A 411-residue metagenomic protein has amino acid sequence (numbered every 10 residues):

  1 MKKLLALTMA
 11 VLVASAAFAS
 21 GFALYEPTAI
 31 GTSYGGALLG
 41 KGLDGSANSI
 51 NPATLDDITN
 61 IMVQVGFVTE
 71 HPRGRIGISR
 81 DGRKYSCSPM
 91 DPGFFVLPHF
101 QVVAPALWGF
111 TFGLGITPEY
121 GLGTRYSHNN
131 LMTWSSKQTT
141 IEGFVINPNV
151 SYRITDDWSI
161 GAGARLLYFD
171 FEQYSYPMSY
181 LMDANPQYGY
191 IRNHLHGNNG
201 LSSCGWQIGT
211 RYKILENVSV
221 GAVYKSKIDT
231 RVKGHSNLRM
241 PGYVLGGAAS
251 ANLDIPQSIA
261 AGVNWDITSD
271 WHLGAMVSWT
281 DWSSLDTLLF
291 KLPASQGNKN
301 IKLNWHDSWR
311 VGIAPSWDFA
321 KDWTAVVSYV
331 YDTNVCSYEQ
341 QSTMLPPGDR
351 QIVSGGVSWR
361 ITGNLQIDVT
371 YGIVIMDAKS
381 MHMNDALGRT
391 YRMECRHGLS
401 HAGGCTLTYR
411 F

Functional and structural regions predicted by a protein language model:
L4-V13: Sec-dependent N-terminal signal peptides
V13-A19: Sec/Tat signal peptide C-region and signal peptidase I cleavage site
S20-G35, D81-K84, F95-F411: Outer-membrane beta-barrel porins/channels
G31-A47: N-terminal targeting signals for Sec/Tat export/insertion, comprising classic cleavable signal peptides
G40, T69-H71, D281, I375: Active-site/binding-pocket entry motifs
G42-I50, L55-Y126: Outer-membrane beta-barrel translocator/receptor signature
